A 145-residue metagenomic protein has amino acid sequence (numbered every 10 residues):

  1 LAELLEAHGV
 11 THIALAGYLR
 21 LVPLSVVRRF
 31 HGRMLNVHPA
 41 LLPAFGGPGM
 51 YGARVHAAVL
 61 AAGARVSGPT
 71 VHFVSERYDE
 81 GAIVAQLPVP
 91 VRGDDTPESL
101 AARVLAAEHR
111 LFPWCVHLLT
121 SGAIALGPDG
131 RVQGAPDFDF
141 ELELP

Functional and structural regions predicted by a protein language model:
L1-P145: One-carbon transfer enzymes
